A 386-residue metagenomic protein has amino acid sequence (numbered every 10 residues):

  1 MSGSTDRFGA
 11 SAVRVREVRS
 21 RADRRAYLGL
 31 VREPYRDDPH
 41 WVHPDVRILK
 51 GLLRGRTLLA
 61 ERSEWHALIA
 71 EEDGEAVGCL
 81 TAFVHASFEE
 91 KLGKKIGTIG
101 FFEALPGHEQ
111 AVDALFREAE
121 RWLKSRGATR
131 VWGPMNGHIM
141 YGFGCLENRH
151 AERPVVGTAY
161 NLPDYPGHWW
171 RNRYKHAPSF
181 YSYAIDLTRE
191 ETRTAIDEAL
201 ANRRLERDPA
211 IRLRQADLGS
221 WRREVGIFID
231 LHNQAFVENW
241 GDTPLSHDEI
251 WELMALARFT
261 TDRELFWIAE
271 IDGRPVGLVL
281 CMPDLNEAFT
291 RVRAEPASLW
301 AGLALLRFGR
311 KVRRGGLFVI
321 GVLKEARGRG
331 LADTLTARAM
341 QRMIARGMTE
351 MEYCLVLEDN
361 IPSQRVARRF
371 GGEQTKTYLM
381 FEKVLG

Functional and structural regions predicted by a protein language model:
S2-A10, A159-G241: Acyltransferase donor/substrate-recognition loop-hinge adjacent to the catalytic core
F8, V13-E61: Hydrophobic alpha-helical membrane-insertion signals
L28-V31, Y35, V225, I229-H232 (+2 more regions): Hydrophobic alpha-helical core bundles mediating ligand binding, dimerization, or RNAP-core interactions
Y35-R54, V237-L253, P283, R293: Conserved GNAT-fold acetyl-CoA-binding loop/helix
P44-T158, T260, E270-I271, P275-A288 (+3 more regions): Conserved donor-binding loop and adjoining core beta-sheet/short helix segment in diverse acyl/aminoacyl transferases
K91-R173, R293-R369: Acyl-donor binding region in acyl/amide transferases
I185-T188, E382-G386: Short beta-strand-to-coil "C-cap" segments at the C-terminal boundary of structured domains/repeats, marking
I229-P283: Phosphate-binding active sites in nucleotide-utilizing proteins
